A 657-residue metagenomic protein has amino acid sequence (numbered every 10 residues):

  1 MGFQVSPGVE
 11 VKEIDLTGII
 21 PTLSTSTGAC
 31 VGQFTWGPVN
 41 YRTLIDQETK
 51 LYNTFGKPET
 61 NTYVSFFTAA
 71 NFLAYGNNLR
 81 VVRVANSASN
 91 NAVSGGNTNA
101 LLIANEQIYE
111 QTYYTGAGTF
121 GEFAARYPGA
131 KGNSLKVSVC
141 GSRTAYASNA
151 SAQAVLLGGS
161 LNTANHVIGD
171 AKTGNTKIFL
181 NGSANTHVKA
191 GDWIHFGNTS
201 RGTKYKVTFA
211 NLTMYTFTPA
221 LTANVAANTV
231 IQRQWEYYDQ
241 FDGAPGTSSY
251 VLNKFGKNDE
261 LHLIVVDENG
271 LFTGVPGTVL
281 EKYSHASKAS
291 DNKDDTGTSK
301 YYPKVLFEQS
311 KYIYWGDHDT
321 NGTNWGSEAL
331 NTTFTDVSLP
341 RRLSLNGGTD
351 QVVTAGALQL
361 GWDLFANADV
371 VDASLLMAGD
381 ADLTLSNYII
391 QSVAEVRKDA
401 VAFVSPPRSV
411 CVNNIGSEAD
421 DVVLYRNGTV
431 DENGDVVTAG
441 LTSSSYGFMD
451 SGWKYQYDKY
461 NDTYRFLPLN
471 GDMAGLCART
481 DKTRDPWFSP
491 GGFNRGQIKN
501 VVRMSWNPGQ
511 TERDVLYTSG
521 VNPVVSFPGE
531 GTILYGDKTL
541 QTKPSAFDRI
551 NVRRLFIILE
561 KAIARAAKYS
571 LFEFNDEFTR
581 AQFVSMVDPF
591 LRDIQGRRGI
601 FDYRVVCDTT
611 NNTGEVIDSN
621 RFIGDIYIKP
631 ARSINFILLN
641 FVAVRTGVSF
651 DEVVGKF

Functional and structural regions predicted by a protein language model:
M1-L102, Q107-T115, T119-E122, R126 (+5 more regions): Structured, hydrophobic secondary-structure cores that serve as assembly/anchoring elements
P7, E13, S94-Y109, A125 (+4 more regions): Charged, amphipathic alpha-helical segments
Y109-A124, A130-A227: Autoprocessing Asn-cyclization modules and mimics
T144-S148, A286-N292, R645-F657: Short, cationic low-complexity segments
R201-Y205, L271-L280: Surface-exposed loop/edge segments in extracytoplasmic proteins
N224-W235, F255, H262: Surface-exposed interaction regions enriched in Ser/Thr/Asp/Glu that occur as long low-complexity tracts or repetitive
P276-D317: E2/UBC-UEV (E2-variant) core
